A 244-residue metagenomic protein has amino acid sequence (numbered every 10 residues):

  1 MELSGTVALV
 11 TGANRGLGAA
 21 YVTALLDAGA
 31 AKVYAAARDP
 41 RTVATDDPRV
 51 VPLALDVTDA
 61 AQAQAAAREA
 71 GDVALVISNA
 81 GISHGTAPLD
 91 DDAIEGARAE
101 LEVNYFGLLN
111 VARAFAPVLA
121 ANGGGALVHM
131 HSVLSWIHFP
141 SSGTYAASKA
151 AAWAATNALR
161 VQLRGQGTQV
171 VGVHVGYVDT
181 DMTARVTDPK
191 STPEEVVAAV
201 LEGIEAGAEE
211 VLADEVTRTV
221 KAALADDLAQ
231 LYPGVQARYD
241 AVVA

Functional and structural regions predicted by a protein language model:
V7, N14-R15: Conserved glycine-rich cofactor-binding loop
L26-A44: Conserved glycine-rich Rossmann-like NAD(P)H-binding loop of the short-chain dehydrogenase/reductase
D47-A61: Rossmann-fold cofactor-recognition segment
S83-R98, S141-T144: Conserved mid-core segment of classical short-chain dehydrogenase/reductases
A112, S148: Active-site helix of classical SDR
S132: Residue(s) in the substrate-gating loop at a strand-loop-helix junction that position the organic substrate next
G172, T180, A184-A222: C-terminal helical subdomain
